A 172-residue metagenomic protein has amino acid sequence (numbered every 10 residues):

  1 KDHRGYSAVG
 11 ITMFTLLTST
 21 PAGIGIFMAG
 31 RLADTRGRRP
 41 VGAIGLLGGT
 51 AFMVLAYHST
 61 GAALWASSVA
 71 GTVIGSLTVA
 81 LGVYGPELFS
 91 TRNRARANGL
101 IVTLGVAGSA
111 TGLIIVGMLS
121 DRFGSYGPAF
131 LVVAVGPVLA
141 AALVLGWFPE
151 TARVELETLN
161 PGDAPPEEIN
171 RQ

Functional and structural regions predicted by a protein language model:
K1, L32-A33, V116-G124: Interfacial helix-cap and linker-helix signal at transmembrane-aqueous boundaries of multi-pass secondary transporters
A8-V9, T91-I101: Loop-to-transmembrane helix entry/capping segments in MFS-fold secondary transporters and related SLC/MFSD carriers
G25-G37: Helix-to-loop junctions at the C-terminal end of transmembrane segments in multipass secondary transporters
P40-V54: Structural signature of the two symmetry-related core transmembrane helices
A56-A66: Helix-loop junctions at membrane interfaces in 12-TM secondary transporters
S76-F89: Intracellular juxtamembrane helix-capping segments at the cytosolic ends of symmetry-related transmembrane helices
S120-V135: A membrane-interface helix-boundary motif in multi-pass transporters
V135-D163: Multi-pass alpha-helical transporter architecture, strongest for 12-TM Major Facilitator/SLC carriers used
